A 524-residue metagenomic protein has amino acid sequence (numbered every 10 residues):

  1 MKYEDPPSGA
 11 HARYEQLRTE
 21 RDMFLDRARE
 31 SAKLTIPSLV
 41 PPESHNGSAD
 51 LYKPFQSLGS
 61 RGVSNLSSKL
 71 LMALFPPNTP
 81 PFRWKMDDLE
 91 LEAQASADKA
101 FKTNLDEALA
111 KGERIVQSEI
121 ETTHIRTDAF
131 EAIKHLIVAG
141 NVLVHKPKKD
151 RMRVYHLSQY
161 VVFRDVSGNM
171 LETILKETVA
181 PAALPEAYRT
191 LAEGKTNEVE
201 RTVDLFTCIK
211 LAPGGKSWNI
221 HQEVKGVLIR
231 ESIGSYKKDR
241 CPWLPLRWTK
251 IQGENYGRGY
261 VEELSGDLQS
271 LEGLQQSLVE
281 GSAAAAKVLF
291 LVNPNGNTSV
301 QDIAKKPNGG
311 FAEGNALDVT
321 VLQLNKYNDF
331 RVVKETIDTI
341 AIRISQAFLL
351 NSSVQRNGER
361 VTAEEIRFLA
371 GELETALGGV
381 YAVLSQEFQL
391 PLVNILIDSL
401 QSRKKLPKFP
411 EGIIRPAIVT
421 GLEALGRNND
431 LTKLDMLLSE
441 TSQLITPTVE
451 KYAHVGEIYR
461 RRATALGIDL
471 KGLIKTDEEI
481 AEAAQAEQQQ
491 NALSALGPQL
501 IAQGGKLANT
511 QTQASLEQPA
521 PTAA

Functional and structural regions predicted by a protein language model:
M1-M23, R27, A32, F290-A524: C-terminal anchoring/interaction modules
M1-T190: Extended, helix-rich architectural segments
A32-L34, V63, D106-K148, Y256-L291 (+2 more regions): Long, contiguous amphipathic alpha-helices that act as assembly "spine/axial" helices in icosahedral shell and virion
G62, L66-L74, L105, D128-I137 (+5 more regions): Generic hydrophobic, helix-prone segments enriched in Leu/Val/Ile
S64-F75, R83-L91, A100-K102, Q222-E231 (+2 more regions): Short, mixed-charge, low-aromatic patches
S68-P77, S265-E280, R460-T464: Short, hydrophobic/amphipathic alpha-helical patches that form generic packing surfaces within helical domains
D88-D106, R114-E121, P245-G266, T320-N328 (+2 more regions): Charged, low-complexity surface segments at secondary-structure and domain boundaries
V138, H145-K306: Structured, contiguous alpha/beta core segments that scaffold functional sites
